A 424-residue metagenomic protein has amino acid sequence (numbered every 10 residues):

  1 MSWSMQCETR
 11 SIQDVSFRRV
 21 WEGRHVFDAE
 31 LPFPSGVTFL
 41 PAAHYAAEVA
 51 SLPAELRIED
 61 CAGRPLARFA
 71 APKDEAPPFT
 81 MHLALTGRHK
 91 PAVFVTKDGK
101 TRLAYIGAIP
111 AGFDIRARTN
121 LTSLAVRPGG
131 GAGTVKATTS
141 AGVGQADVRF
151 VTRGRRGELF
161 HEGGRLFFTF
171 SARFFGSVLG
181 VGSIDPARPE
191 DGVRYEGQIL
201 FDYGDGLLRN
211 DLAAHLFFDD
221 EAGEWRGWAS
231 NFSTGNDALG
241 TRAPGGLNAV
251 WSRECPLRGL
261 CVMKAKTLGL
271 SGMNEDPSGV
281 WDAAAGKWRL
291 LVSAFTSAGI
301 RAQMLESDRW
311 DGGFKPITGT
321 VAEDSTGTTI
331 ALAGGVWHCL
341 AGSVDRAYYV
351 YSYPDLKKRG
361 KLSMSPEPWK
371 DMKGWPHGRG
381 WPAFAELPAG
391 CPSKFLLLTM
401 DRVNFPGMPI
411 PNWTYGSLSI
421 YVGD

Functional and structural regions predicted by a protein language model:
M1-D424: Carbohydrate-active catalytic/glycan-binding domains of CAZyme proteins, especially the secreted or lumenal ectodomains
